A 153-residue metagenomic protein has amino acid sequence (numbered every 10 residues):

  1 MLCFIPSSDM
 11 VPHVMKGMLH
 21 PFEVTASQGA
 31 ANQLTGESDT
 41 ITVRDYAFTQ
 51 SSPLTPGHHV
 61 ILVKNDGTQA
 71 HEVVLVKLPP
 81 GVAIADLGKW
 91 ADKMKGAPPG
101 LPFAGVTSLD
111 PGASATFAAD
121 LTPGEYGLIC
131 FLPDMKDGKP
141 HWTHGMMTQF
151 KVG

Functional and structural regions predicted by a protein language model:
M1-E37, V43, A47, S52-P56 (+2 more regions): Extracellular/periplasmic metallocenter environments
H58, N65-K93: Contiguous segments within soluble domain cores/interaction surfaces
V82-P111: Domain-level recognition of soluble alpha/beta enzyme cores, biased toward histidine phosphatases/phosphomutases
